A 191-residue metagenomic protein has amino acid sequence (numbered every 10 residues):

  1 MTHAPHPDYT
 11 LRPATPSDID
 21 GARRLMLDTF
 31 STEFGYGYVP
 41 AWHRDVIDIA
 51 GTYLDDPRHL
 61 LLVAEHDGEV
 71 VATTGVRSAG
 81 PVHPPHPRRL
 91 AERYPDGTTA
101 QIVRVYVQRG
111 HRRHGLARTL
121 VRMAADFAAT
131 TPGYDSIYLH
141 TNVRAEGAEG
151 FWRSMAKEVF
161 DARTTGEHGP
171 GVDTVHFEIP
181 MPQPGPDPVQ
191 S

Functional and structural regions predicted by a protein language model:
M1-A4, G185-S191: Actinobacteria-biased recognition of intrinsically disordered, low-complexity terminal regions
P13-R104, Q108-R109, V121-M123, F127 (+2 more regions): Acetyl-CoA-dependent GNAT
H59, G171-E178: Short hydrophobic/aromatic beta-strand or adjacent loop that forms the aromatic wall/cage of a ligand/substrate-binding
I102-V105, I137-T141: Conserved hydrophobic beta-strand within the GNAT/NAT acetyltransferase core sheet that lines the active-site cleft
R112, Y138-A148, G166-P170: Conserved beta-strand-loop-alpha-helix junction that forms the acyl-donor binding cleft
H114, R118, R122: Residues forming the Rossmann-fold NAD(P)(H) cofactor-binding site
V121, A128-H140: Conserved GNAT acetyl-CoA-binding A-motif
W152-A162: Conserved acetyl-CoA-binding loop of GNAT-fold acetyltransferases
